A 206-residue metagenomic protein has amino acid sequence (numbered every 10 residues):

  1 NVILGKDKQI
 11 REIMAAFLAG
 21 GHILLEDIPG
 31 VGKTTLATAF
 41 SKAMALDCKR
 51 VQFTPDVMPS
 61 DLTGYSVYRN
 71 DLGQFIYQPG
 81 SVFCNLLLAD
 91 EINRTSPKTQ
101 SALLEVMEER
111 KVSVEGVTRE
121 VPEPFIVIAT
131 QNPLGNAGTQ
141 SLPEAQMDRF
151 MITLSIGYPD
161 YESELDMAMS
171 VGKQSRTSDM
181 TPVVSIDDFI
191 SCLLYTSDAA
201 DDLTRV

Functional and structural regions predicted by a protein language model:
N1-H22: Pre-Walker A (pre-P-loop) alpha-helix and adjacent loop at the N terminus of AAA/AAA+ ATPase modules, a conserved
G5, I13, L25, L62 (+4 more regions): Conserved RecA-like P-loop NTPase ATPase core
A19-F53: Walker A/P-loop
P59-Q74, F125-I126: P-loop NTPase switch/communication element
R69-L87: Conserved alpha-helical scaffold flanking the Walker A/P-loop in AAA+ ATPase domains
L72, E109-V183, F189: Canonical AAA+ ATPase core
C84-M107, Q140-P143, Y161-E164: Conserved AAA+/SF3 P-loop NTPase catalytic/coupling segment centered on the Walker-B
Y195-L203: Conserved small/polar residues in nucleotide/adenosyl-binding loops
